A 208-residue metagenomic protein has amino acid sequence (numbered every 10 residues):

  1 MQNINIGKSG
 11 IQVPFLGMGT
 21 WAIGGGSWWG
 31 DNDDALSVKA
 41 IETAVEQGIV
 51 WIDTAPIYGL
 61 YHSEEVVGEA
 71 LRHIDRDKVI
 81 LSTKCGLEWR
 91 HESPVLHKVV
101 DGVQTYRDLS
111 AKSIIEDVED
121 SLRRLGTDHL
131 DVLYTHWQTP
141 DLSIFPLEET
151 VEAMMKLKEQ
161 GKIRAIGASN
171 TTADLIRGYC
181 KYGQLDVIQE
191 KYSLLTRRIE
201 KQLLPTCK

Functional and structural regions predicted by a protein language model:
M1-I80: N-terminal binding-site loop/beta-alpha segment at the start of enzyme catalytic domains that lines or forms
N3, Q138-K208: Beta/alpha (TIM)-barrel catalytic core signal, keyed to glycine-rich beta->alpha loops juxtaposed to Asp/Glu that bind
N5, V13-G17, V50-W51, K78-K84 (+3 more regions): Structural preference for beta-strand elements that scaffold enzyme active sites
S9-W28, K84-Q104, Y134: N-terminal small/glycine-rich loop or linker at the start of catalytic domains across soluble metabolic enzymes
W21-I23, A55-I57, K84-E88, T135-Q138 (+2 more regions): Active-site beta-loop-alpha junctions enriched in small/polar residues
A22-A35, V99-I115, D141-F145: Active-site mouth loops of central-metabolism enzymes
D31-A44, R107-L125, N170-G178: Short, acidic/polar
L122-D141: Active-site groove signature of glycoside hydrolases
